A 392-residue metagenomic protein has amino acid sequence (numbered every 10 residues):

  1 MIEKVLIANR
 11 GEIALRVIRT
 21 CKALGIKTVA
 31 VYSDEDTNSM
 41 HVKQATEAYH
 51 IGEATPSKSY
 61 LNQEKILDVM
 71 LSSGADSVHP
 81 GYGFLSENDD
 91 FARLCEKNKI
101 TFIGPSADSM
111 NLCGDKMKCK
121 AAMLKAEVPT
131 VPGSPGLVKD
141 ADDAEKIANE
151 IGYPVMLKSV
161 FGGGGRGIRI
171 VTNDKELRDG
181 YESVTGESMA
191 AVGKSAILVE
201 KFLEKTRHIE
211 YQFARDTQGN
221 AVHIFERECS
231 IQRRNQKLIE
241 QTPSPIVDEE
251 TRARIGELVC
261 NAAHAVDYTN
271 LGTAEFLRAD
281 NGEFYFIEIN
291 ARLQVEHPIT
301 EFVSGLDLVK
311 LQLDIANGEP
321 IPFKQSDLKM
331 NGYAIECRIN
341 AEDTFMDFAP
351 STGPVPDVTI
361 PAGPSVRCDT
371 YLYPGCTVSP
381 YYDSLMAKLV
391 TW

Functional and structural regions predicted by a protein language model:
M1, G164-G165: An N-terminal boundary/leader segment
M1-K125, V138-K146: ATP-binding N-terminal substructure of ATP-dependent carboxylate-amine bond-forming enzymes
I7-L24, A48, L71-S73, G104 (+3 more regions): ATP-dependent carboxylate activation and anion-phosphoryl transfer catalytic cores that bind Mg-ATP to form
G133-S134: Conserved beta3 strand of the protein kinase N-lobe
I147-M156: Acidic/histidine-enriched active-site and ligand-binding environments that engage anionic O-linkages
S159: N-terminal nucleotide-binding beta1-loop-alpha1 segment
